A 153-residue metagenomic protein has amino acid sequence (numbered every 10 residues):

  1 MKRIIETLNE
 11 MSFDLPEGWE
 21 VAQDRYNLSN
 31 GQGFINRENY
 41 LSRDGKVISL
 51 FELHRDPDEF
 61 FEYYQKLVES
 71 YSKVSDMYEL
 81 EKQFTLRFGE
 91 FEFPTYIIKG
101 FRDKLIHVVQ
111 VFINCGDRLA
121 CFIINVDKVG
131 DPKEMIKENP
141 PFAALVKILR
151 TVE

Functional and structural regions predicted by a protein language model:
M1, G18-R25, S75-Y78, L149-V152: Short glycine-aromatic motifs
K2-D14, K137-E138: Short aromatic-glycine motifs in intrinsically disordered, low-complexity regions
N9-E10, D14-Q65, D103: Secretory pathway targeting signatures of secreted, lumenal, and periplasmic proteins
E17-G18, R43-G45, G89-F91, I113-A120: Short, solvent-exposed coil/turn segments at beta-strand boundaries
W19, F122-E153: Surface-exposed amphipathic alpha-helical segments
V21, S49-L50, T95, C121-I123: Short hydrophobic/aromatic-rich beta-strand segments that constitute the beta-sheet cores of beta-sandwich/beta-barrel
H54, G100, N125-V126: Short beta-strand segments enriched in hydrophobic/aromatic residues within well-folded beta-rich domains
L67-G116: Signature of long, low-cysteine stretches enriched in small and polar/charged residues
